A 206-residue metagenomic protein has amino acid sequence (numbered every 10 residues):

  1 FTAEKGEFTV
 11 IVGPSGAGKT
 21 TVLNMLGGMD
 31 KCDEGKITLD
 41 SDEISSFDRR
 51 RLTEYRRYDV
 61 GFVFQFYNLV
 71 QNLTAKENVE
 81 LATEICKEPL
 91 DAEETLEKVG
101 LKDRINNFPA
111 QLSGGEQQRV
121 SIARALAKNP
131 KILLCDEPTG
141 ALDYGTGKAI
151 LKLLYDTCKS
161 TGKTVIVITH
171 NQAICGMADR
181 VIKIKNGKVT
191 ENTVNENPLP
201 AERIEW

Functional and structural regions predicted by a protein language model:
F1-M177, V181-K183: ABC family nucleotide-binding domain
R180, K188-W206: Conserved beta-strand-loop-alpha-helix hinge in the C-terminal portion of ABC ATPase nucleotide-binding domains
